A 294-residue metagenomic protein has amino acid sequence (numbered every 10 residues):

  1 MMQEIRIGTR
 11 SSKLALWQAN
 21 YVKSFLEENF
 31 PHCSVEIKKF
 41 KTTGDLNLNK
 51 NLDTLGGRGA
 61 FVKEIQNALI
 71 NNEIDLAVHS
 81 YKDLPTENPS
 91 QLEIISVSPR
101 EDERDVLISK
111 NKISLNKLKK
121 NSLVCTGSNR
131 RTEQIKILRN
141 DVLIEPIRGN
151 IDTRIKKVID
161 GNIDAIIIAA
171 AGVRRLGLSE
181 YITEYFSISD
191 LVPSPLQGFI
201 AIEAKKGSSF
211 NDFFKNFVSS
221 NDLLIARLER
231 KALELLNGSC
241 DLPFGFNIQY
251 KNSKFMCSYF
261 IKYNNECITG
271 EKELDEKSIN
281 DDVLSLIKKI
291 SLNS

Functional and structural regions predicted by a protein language model:
M2-N47, T54, I137, D141-S294: Small-molecule-sensing regulatory modules
R6-G8, A77, I95, C125 (+1 more regions): Short, well-ordered beta-strand segments
K50-L76: Short, structured active-site "lid" loops
E64-I65, S114, T153-R154: Short acidic active-site motifs
E73-S80, D164-A169: Paired acidic/hydrophobic, glycine-rich loop segments that form the ligand-binding mouth/hinge of periplasmic-binding
Y81-K82, S90-D141: A conserved helix-loop-strand patch within extracytoplasmic ligand-binding domains of the periplasmic binding
Y81-L84, A171-V173: Short glycine-rich anion-binding loops that position phosphate/pyrophosphate groups of nucleotides and phosphorylated
